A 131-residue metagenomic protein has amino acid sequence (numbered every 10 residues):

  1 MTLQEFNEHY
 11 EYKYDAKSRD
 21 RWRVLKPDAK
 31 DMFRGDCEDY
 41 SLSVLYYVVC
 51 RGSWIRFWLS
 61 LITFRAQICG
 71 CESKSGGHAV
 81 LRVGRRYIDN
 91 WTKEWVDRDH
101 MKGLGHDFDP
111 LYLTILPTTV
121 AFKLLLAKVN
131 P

Functional and structural regions predicted by a protein language model:
M1-P131: A structural boundary/capping signal
